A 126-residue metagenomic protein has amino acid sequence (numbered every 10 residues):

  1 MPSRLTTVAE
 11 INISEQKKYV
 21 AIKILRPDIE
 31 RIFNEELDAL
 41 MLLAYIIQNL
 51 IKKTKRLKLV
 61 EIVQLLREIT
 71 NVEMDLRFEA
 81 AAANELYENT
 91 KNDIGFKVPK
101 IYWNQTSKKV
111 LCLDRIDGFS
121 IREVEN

Functional and structural regions predicted by a protein language model:
M1-N126: Conserved catalytic cores of large enzyme domains
